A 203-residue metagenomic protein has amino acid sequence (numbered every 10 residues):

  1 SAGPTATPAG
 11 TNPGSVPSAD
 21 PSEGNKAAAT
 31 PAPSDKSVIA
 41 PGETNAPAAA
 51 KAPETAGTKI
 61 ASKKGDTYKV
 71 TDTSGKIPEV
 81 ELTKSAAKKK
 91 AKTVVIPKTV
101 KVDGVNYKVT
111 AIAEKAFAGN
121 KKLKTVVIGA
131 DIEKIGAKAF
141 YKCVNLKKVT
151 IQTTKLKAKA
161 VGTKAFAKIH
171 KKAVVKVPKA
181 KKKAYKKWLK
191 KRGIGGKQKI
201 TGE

Functional and structural regions predicted by a protein language model:
S1-A56: Ser/Thr/Gly/Pro-rich low-complexity, disordered linker/stalk segments of secreted and cell-surface proteins
P8, P13, P17, P31 (+1 more regions): Extracellular/surface-exposed low-complexity segments
G14, A27-A28, V38, P47 (+11 more regions): Residue-level detector of intrinsically disordered/flexible regions characterized by low predicted structural confidence
V38, A46-V105, V109-K122: N-terminal segments that cap or nucleate solenoid repeat domains
D72-T73, K89-A111, K121-K134, V144-K159 (+2 more regions): Structural signature of tandem-repeat unit edges
